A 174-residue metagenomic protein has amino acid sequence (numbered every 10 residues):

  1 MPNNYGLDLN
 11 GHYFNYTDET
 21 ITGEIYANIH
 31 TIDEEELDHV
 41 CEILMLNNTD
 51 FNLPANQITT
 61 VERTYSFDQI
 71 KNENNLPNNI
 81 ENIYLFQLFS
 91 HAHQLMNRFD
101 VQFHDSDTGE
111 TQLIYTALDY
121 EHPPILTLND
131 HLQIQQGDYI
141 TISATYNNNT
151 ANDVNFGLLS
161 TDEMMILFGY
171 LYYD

Functional and structural regions predicted by a protein language model:
M1-D174: Beta-strand-centric surfaces of beta-sandwich/beta-rich domains
